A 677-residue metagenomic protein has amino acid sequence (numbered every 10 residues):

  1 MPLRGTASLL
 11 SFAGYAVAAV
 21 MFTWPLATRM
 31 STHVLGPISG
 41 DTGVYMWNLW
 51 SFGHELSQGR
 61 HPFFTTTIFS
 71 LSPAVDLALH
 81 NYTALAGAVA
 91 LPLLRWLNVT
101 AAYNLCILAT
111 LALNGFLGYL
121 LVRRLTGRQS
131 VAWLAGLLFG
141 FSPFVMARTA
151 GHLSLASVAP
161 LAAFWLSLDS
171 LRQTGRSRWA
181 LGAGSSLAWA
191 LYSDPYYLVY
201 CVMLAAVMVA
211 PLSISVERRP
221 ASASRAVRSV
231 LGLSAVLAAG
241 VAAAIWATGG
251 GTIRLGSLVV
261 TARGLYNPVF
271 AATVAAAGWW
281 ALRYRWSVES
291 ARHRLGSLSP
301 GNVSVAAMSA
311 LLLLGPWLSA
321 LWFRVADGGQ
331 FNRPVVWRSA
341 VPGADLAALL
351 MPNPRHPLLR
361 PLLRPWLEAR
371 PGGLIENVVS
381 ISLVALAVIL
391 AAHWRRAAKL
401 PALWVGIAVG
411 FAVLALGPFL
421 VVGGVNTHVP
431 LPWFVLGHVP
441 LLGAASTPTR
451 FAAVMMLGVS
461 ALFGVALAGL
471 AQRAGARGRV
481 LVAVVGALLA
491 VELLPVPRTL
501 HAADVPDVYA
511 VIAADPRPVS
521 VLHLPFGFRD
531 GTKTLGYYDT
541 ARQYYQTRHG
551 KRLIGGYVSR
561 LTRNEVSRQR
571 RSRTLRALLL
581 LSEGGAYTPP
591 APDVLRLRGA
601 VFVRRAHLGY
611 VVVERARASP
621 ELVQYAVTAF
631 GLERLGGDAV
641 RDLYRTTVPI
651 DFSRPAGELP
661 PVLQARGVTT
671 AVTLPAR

Functional and structural regions predicted by a protein language model:
P2-L3, V216-V230, W286-S304, V388-L431 (+1 more regions): Membrane-interface helix-loop-helix junctions at transmembrane boundaries of multi-pass membrane enzymes, predominantly
L10-A16, S185-S186, A221-V241, V274-A277 (+5 more regions): Hydrophobic alpha-helical membrane-interfacial segments at the cytosolic entry of transmembrane helices
Y15, C106-L125, Q129-S213, A310 (+2 more regions): Membrane-embedded helix bundles of polyisoprenyl
A19-N114, P143-V158, A340-R370, V422-P440: Membrane-interface coil-to-helix junctions
S39-E55, T248-V260, Y266, G315-A392 (+4 more regions): Periplasmic/ER-lumenal interhelical loops and adjacent helix-loop junctions in multi-pass membrane proteins
L79-T83, L105-L111, L138-A163, Y192-Y196 (+4 more regions): Membrane-interface micro-motifs in multi-pass membrane enzymes
A235, V303-A307, A461-L493: Signature aromatic-anchored transmembrane alpha helix within multi-pass, membrane-resident enzymes that catalyze glycan
W394, A471, G475, V484-R677: Extracytoplasmic
